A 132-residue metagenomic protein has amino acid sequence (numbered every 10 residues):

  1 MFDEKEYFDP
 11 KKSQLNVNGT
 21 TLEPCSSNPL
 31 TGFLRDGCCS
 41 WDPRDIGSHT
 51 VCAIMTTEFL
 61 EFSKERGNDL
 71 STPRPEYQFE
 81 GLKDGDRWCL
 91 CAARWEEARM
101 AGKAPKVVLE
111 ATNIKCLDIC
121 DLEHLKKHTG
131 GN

Functional and structural regions predicted by a protein language model:
F2-N132: A charge-rich, low-complexity, intrinsically flexible signal that marks solvent-exposed coils, linkers, repeats
